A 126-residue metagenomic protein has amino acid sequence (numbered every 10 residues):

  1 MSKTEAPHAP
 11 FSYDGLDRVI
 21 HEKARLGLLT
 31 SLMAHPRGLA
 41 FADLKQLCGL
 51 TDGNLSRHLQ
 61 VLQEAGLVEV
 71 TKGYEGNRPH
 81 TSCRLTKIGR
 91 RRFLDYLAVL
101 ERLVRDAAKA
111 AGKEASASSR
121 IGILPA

Functional and structural regions predicted by a protein language model:
S2-F11, T30, R91-A126: Amphipathic alpha-helical dimerization/coiled-coil segments that flank or bridge DNA-binding/regulatory modules
F11-N54, E75-G76, H80-R84: N-terminal helix-turn-helix DNA-binding core of bacterial DNA-binding proteins
G15, G49, N54, G66 (+2 more regions): Acidic/proline-rich low-complexity IDRs
R57: DNA-binding alpha-helical recognition surfaces that contact promoter or target DNA
Q60-G112: Charged, amphipathic alpha-helical coiled-coil/dimerization segments
